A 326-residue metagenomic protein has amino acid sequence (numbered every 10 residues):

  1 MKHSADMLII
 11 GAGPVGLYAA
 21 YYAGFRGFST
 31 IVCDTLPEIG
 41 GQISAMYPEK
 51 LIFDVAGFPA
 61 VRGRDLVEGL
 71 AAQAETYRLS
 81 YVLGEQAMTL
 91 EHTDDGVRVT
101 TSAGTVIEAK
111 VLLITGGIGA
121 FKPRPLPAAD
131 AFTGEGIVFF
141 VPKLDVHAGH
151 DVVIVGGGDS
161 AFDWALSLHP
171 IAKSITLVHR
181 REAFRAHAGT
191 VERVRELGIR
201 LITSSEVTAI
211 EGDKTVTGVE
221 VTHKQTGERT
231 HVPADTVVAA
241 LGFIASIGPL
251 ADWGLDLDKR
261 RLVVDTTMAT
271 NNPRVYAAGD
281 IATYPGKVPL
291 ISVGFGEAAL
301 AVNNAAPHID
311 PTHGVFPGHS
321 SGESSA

Functional and structural regions predicted by a protein language model:
M1-I10, R26, E38, Y81-H150 (+3 more regions): FAD-binding core/adjacent interface of flavoenzyme oxidoreductases
A5-V32, W164-H169: N-terminal Rossmann-like FAD-binding beta1-loop-alpha1 element of flavoenzymes
G13-V15, A120, D159-S160, A282: Residue-level detector of alpha-helix initiation sites
G24-A45, I175-A186: Glycine-rich FAD pyrophosphate-binding loop
P37, A148-I171: Rossmann-like NAD(P)H-binding beta-loop-alpha module
P37-V61, H187-R195: Conserved N-terminal glycine-rich FAD pyrophosphate-binding loop of Rossmann-like flavoproteins
A71-T101, V106-A109, H169-T266, I309-S321: A Rossmann-like FAD-binding core segment of flavoenzymes
P125, D130-A148, T236, A240-V293 (+1 more regions): FAD-site-proximal beta/loop scaffold in flavoenzymes
